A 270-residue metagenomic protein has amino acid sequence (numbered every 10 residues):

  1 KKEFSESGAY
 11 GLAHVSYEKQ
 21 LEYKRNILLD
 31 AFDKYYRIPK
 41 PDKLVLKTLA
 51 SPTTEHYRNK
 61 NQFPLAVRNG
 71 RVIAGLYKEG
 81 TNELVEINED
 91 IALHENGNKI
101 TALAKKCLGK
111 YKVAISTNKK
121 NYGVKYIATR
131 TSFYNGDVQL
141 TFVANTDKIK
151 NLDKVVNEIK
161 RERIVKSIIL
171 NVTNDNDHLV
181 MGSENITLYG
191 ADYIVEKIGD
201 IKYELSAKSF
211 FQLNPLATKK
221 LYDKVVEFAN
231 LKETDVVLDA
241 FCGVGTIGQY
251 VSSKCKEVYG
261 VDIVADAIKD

Functional and structural regions predicted by a protein language model:
F4-T117, Y134: Extended interfacial segments that mediate partner engagement and assembly in macromolecular machines
Y10, N61, I127, I168 (+1 more regions): A residue-level signal for conserved active-site and pocket-lining positions in enzyme catalytic cores
P52-R58, V124, L238, V244: Feature of Fe-S/electron-transfer and energy-metabolism proteins that preferentially highlights extended coupling
N59, G136-V138, T234-D235: Nucleotide donor/acceptor-binding cores
A66, T129, N135-N145, K202-S206: Short, aliphatic-rich beta-strand segments
L84-K125, T146-N174: Internal alpha/beta scaffold segment
K150-D270: Rossmann-like S-adenosyl-L-methionine
